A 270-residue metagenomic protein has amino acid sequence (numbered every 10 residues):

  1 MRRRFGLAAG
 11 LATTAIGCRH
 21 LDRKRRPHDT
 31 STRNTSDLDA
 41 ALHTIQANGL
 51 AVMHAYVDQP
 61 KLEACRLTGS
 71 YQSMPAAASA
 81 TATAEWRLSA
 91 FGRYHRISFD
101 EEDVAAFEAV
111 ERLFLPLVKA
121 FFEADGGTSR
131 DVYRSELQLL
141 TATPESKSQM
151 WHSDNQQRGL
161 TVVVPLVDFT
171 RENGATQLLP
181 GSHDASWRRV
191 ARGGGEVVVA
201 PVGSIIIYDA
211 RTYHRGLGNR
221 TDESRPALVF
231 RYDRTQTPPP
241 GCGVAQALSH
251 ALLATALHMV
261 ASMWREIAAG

Functional and structural regions predicted by a protein language model:
R2-R25: Terminal signal-anchor or tail-anchor transmembrane helices that tether membrane-associated enzymes to cellular
P27-A47, H54-W151: Non-heme Fe(II)-dependent double-stranded beta-helix
A51-M53, V162-V164, I206-Y208, H214: Short hydrophobic-aromatic micro-motifs
D58, Q156, R171, D222-E223: Short strand-connecting beta-turns/loops that link adjacent beta-strands
E136-L139, V162-V164, L228-Y232: A structural signal for short, well-ordered beta-strand segments
T143-A200, I205, T237-L248: Catalytic core of non-heme Fe(II) oxygenases with the double-stranded beta-helix
V199-H214, Y232: Conserved metal-binding segment of the jelly-roll/cupin
T212-Y213, L217-G270: Non-heme Fe(II)/2-oxoglutarate
